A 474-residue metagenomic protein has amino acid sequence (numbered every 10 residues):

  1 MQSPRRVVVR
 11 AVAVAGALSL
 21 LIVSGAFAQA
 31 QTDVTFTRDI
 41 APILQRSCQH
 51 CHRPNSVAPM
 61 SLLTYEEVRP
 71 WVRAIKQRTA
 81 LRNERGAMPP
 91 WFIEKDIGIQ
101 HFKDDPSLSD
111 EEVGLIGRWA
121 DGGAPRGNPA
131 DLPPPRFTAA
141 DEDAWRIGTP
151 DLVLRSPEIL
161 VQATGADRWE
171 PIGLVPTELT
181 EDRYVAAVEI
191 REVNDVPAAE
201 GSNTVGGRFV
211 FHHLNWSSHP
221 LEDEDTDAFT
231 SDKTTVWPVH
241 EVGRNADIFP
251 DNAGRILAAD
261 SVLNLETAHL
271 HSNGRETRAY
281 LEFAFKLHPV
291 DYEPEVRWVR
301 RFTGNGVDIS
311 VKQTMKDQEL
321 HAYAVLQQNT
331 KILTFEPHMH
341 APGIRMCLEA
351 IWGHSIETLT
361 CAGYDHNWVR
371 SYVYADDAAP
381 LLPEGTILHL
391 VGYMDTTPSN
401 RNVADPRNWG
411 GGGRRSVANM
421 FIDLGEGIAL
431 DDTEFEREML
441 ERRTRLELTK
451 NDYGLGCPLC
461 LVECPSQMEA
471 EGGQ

Functional and structural regions predicted by a protein language model:
A11-S24: Bacterial N-terminal signal peptides
F27-V175, E181-R183, A187-R191, D260-E266: Aromatic- and Gly/Pro-enriched helix-to-coil junctions and flexible linker segments
A124-R126, L270-R275, Y393-N402: Short acidic/polar inter-strand loop motif in beta-rich domains
P133-T204, G274-P342, S399-E469: Solvent-exposed, flexible loop/coil segments flanking beta-strands in beta-rich domains
V185-A186, G254-L270, P380-D395: Noncatalytic modules at the cell exterior or secretory-pathway interfaces, chiefly beta-strand-rich lectin/adhesion
V205-P220, R345-H354: Short, surface-exposed beta-strand/strand-loop-strand elements in extracellular ectodomains
N215-T267: Long, hydrophobic/aromatic-enriched structural stretches that serve as scaffold segments
L333-R414, M420: Extended, compositionally biased non-globular segments
